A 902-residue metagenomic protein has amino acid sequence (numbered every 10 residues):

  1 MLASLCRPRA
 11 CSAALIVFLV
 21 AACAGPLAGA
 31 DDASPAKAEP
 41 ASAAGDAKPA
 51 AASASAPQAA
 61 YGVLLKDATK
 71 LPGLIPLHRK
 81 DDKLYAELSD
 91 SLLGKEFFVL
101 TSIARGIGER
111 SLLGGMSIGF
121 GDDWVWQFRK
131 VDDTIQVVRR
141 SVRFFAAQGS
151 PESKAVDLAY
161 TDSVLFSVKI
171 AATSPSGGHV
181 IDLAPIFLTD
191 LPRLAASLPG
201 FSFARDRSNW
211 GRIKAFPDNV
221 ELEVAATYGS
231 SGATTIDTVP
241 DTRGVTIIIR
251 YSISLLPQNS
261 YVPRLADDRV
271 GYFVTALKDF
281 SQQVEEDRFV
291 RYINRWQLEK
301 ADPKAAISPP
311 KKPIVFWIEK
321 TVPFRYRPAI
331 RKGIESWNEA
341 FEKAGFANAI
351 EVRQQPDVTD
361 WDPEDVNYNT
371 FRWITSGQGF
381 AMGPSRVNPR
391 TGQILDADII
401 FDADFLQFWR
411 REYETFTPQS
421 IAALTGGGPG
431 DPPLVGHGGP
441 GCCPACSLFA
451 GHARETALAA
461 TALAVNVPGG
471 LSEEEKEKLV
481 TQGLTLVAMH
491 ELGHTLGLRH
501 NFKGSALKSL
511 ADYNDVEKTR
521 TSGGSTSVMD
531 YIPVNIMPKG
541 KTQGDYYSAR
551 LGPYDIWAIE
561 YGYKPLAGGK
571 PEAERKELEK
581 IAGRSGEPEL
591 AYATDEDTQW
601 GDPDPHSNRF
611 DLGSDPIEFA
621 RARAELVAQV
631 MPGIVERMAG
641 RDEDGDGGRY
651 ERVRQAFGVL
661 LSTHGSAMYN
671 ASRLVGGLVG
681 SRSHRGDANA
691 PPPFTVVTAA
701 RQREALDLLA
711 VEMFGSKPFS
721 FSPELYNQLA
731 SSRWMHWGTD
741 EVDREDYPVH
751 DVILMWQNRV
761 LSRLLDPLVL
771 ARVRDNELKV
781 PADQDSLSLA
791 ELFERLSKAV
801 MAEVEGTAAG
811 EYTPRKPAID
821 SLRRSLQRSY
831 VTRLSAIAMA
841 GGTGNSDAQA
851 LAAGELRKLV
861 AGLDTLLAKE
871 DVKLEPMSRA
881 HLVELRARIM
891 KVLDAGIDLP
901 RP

Functional and structural regions predicted by a protein language model:
M1-A14: Bacterial N-terminal signal peptides that target proteins for export
S12-A24: Bacterial N-terminal signal peptides
L27-G29: Sec/Tat signal peptide C-region and signal peptidase I cleavage site
D31-V322, A340, A344, A349 (+6 more regions): Auxiliary tRNA-acceptor-end handling modules of aminoacyl-tRNA synthetases
Y326-G333, V480, L484, A488 (+1 more regions): Stable alpha-helical elements in mature extracytoplasmic
E335-F346, H494, L498, V534 (+2 more regions): Sec-exported extracytoplasmic/periplasmic mature domains
Q354-I374, Q482-P538: The catalytic-center signature of Zn2+-dependent metalloproteases
E474-L479, G504-P902: Conserved catalytic/binding loops enriched for acidic/polar residues
